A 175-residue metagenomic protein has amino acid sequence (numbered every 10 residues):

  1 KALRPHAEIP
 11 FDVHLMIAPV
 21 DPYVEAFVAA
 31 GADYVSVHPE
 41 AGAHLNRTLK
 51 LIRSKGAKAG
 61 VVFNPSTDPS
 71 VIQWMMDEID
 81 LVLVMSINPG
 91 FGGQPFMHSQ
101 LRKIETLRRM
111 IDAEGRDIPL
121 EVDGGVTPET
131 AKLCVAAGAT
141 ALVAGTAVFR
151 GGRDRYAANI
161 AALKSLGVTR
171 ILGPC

Functional and structural regions predicted by a protein language model:
K1, F96-K103, A157-I160: Charged helix-capping and loop-helix junction motifs
A2-P5, D12, M16, D21-A29 (+2 more regions): Active-site loop-to-helix "anion-binding N-cap" substructures in soluble metabolic enzymes
H6, P10, P22-A26, A32-P119: Conserved anion-binding
H14, A18, H38, V62 (+2 more regions): Structural motif
F27, V82, L107, D123 (+3 more regions): Conserved, mostly hydrophobic/aromatic
Y34, A59, A141-L142, V148: A short hydrophobic/small-residue beta-strand
I52, V135, F149-C175: C-terminal helical cap(s) of enzyme catalytic domains, especially alpha/beta-barrels
G125-A137: Acidic, divalent-metal-coordinating active-site segment for phosphoryl/phosphodiester hydrolysis, typified by short
